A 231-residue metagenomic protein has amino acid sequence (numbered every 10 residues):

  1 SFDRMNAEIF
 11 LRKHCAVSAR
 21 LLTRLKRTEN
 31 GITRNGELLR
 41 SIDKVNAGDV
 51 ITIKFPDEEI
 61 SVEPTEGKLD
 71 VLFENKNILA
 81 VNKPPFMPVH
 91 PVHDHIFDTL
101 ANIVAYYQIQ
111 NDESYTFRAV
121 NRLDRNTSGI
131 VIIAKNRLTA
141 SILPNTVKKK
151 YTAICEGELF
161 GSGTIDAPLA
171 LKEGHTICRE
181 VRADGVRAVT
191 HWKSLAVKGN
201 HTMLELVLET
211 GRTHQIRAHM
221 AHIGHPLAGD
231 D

Functional and structural regions predicted by a protein language model:
S1-D231: RNA pseudouridine synthases
